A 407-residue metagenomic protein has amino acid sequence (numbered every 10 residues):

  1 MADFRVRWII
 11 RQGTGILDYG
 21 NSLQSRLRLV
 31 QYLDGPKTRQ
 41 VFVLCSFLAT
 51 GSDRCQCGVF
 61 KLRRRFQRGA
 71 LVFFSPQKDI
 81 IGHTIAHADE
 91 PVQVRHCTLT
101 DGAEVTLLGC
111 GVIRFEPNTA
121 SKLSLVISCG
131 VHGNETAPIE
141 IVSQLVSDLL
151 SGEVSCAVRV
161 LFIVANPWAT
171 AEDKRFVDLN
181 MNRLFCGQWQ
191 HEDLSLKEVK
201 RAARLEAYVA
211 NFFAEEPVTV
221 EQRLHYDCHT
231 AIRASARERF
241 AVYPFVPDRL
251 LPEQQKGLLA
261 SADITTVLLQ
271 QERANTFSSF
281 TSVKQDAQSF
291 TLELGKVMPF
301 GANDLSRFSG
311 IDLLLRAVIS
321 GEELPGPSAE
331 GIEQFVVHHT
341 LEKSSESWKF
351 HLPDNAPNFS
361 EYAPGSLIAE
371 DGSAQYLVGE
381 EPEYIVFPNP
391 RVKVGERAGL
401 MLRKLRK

Functional and structural regions predicted by a protein language model:
R5-G15, G20, L29, D34-V43 (+1 more regions): Structured catalytic-domain cores with a bias toward divalent-metal coordination
S22-S25, S46, S52: Serine residues within intrinsically disordered or low-complexity segments
